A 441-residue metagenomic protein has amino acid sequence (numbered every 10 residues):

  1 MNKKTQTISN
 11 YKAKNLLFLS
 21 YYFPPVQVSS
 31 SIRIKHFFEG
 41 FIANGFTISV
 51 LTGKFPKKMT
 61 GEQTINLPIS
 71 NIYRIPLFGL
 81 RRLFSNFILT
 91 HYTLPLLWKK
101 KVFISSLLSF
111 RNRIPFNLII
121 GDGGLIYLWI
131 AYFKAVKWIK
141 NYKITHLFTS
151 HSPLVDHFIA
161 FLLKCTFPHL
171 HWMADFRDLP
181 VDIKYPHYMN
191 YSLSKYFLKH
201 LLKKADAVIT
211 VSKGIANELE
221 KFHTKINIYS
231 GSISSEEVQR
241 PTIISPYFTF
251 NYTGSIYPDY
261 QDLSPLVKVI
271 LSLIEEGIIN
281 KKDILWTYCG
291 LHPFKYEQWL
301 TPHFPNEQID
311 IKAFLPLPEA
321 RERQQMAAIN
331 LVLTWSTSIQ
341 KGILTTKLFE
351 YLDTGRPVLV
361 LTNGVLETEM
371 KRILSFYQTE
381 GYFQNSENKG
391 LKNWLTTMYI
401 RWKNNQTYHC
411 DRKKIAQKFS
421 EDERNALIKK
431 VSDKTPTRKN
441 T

Functional and structural regions predicted by a protein language model:
M1-R81, A207, A216, L273 (+1 more regions): N-terminal subdomain of nucleotide-sugar transferases
H36, L118, I126, Y132-K137 (+4 more regions): Membrane-proximal helix-turn-helix segments that form the acceptor-binding/catalytic region of lipid-linked
T52, Y73, H171, V181 (+5 more regions): Donor nucleotide-sugar binding/catalytic pocket of nucleotide-sugar-dependent glycosyltransferases
G53-I126: A conserved catalytic-core segment of Leloir-type glycosyltransferases
I243-Q261, V267: Conserved donor-binding/catalytic core segment of Leloir-type glycosyltransferases
Q261-S264, P316-P318, E322-R323, N330-F349 (+1 more regions): Nucleotide-sugar-dependent
D283, Y288-G290, K295-R321, Q378: Nucleotide-activated donor-binding/catalytic signature segment of Leloir-type glycosyltransferases, i.e., the conserved
F383-N393, I400-K434: A charged, aromatic-enriched C-terminal amphipathic alpha-helix characteristic of glycosyltransferases across folds
